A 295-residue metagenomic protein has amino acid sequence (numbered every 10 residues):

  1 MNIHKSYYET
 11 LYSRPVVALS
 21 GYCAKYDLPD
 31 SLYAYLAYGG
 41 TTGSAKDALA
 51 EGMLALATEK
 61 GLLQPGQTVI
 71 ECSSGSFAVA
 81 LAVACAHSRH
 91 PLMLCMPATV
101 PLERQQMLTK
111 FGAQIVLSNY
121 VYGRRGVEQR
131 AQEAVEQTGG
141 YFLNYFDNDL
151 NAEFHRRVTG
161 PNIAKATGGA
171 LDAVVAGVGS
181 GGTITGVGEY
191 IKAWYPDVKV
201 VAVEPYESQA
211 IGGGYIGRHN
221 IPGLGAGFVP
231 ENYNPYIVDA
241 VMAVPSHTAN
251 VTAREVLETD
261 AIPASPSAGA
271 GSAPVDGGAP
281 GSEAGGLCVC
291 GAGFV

Functional and structural regions predicted by a protein language model:
M1-V295: PLP-dependent amino-acid enzyme catalytic core
